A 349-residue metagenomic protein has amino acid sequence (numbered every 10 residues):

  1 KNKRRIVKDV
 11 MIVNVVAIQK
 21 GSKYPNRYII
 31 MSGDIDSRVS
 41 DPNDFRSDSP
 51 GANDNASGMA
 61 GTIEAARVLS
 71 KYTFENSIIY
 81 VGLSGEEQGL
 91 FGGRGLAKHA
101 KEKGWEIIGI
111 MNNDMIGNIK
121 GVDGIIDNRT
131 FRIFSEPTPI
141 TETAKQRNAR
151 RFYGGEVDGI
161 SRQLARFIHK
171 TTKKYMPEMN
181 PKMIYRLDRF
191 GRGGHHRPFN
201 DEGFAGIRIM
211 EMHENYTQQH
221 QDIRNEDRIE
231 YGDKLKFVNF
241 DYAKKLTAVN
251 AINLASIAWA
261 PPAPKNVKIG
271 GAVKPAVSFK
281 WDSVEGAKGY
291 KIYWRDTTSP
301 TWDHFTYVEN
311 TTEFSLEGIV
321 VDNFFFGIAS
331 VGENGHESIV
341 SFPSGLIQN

Functional and structural regions predicted by a protein language model:
K1-D48, R67: Soluble metallo-hydrolase cores and metallopeptidase-like ectodomains found primarily in the secretory/periplasmic
R67-F91: Short helix-loop-beta-strand segments that form the rim/entrance of peptidase-like active sites
L83-G194: Metal-dependent peptidase/peptidase-like ectodomains
I116-E136, M183-W259: Active-site-adjacent mobile loop/cap segments within catalytic or ligand-binding domains
P275-G286: Conserved aromatic anchor
H304-T311: Short beta-strand segments within Ig-like beta-sandwich modules, predominantly Fibronectin type-III
L316-E337: Beta-strand-rich modules
E333-N349: Extracellular fibronectin type III
